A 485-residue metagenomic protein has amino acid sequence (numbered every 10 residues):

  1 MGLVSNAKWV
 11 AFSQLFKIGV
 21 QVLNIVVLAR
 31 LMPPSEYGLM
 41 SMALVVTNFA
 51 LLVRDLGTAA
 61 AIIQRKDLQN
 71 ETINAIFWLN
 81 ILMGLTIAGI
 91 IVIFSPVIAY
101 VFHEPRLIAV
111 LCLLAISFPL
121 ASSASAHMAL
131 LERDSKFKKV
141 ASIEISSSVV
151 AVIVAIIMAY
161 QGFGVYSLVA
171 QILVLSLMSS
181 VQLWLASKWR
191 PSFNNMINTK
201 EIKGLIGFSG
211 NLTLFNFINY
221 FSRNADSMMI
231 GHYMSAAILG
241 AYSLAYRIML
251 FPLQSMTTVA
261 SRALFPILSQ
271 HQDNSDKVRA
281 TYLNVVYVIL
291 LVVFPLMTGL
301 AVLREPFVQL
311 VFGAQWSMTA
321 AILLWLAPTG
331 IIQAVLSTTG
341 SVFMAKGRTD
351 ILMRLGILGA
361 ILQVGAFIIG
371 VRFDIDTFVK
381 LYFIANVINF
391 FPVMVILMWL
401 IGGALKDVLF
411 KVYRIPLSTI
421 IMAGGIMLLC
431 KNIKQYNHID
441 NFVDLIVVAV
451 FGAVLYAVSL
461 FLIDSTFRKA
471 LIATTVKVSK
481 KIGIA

Functional and structural regions predicted by a protein language model:
M1-V22, A60-I63, D67-A75, L107-I108 (+5 more regions): N-terminal membrane topogenesis motif
G2-T58, L82-V97, C112, S147-I156 (+3 more regions): Signature of the first transmembrane helix
L3, K138, V181-N224, A263-A280 (+2 more regions): Interhelical loop/hinge segments that connect adjacent transmembrane helices in multipass membrane
L3-V4, A61-N70, L120-I143, Q161 (+5 more regions): Membrane-interface junctions at transmembrane-helix termini in multi-pass inner-membrane proteins
Q64-L79, A241-I357, A473, K477 (+1 more regions): Specific pore-lining/lateral-gate transmembrane helices of multi-pass inner-membrane transport and insertion machines
W78-H103, A109, I153-I157, Q161 (+3 more regions): Alpha-helical transmembrane segments of multi-pass membrane transport and lipid-handling proteins
I108-A115, I143-W189, G204-F208, L244-Y246 (+7 more regions): Hydrophobic alpha-helical transmembrane segments
M398-L405, P416, G424-A485: Membrane-proximal transmembrane or re-entrant/amphipathic helices at the cytosolic face
